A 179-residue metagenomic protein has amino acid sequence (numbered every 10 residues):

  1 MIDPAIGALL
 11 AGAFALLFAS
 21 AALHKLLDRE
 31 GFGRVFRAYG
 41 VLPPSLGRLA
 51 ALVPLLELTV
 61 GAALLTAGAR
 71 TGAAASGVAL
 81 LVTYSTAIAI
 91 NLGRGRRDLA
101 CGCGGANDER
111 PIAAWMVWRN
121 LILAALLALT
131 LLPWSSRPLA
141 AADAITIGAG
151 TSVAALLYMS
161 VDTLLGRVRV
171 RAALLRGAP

Functional and structural regions predicted by a protein language model:
M1-P179: Membrane-interfacial helix-loop segments of redox and metal-homeostasis proteins, especially TM-loop-TM junctions
